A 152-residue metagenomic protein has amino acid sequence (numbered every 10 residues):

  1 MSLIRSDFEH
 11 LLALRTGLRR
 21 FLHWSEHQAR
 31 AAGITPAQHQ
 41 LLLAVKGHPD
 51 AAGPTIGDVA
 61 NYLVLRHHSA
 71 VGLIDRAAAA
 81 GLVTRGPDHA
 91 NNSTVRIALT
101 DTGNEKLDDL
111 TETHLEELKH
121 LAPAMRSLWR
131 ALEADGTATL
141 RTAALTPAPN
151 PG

Functional and structural regions predicted by a protein language model:
M1-A32, A80-L82, D135-A138, L145 (+1 more regions): N-terminal leader segment of winged-helix/HTH proteins
D7, L11, T35, I56 (+2 more regions): Short, structured helix-loop boundary elements
A13, R20, Q40-A44, E105: Pre-recognition alpha-helix immediately N-terminal to the DNA-recognition helix within helix-turn-helix or winged-helix
G17, F21, H48, Y62 (+2 more regions): Histidine kinase transmitter module recognition
H23-R66: N-terminal helix-turn-helix DNA-binding core of bacterial DNA-binding proteins
I56, I74-D75: Short, hydrophobic-biased segments on the C-terminal half of alpha helices that form "recognition helices"
D75-E133: Charged, amphipathic alpha-helical coiled-coil/dimerization segments
